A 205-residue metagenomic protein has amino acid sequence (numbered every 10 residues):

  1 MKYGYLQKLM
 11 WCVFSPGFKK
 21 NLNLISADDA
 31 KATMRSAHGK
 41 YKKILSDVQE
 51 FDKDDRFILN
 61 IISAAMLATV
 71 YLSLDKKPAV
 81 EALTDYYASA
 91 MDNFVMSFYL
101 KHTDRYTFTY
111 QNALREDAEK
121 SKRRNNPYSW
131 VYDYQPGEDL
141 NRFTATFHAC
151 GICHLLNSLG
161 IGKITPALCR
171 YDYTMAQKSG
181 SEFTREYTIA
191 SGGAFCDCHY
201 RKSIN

Functional and structural regions predicted by a protein language model:
M1-L72: N-terminal, charged low-complexity regulatory/assembly segments
I25-D28, K77-E81, G162, E182: Short coil/loop linkers at secondary-structure junctions
A30, K42-Q49, V95-T103, A167: Residue-level signal for secondary-structure boundary elements
I62, M66-A68, L72-S158: Amphipathic interaction/junction segments at domain boundaries or subunit interfaces
V131-S191: Short, hydrophobic/π-rich interface segment
S191-H199: Beta-rich nucleic-acid/ligand-interaction surfaces
Y200-N205: Short beta-strand-to-coil "C-cap" segments at the C-terminal boundary of structured domains/repeats, marking
